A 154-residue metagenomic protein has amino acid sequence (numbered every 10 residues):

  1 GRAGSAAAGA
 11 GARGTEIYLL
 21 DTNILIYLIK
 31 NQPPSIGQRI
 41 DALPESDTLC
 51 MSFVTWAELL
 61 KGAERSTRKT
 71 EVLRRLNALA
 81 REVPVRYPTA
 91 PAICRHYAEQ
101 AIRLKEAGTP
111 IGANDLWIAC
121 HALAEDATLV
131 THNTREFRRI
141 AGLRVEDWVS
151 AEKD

Functional and structural regions predicted by a protein language model:
G1-G4, A10-E16, K61, V85-V130: Active-site neighborhoods of divalent-metal-dependent phosphate/nucleic-acid chemistry enzymes
G1-M51, A63-A78, E106, E152-D154: Short, well-structured N-terminal submotif of metal-dependent ribonuclease cores
R13-I17, A119-D154: Acidic, PIN/NYN-like endoribonuclease modules and their adjacent C-terminal/linker elements
D21-T22, I36, L59, Y97 (+2 more regions): Generic structural signal for small/hydrophobic residues in well-ordered secondary structure, especially within
I24-L25, T55, I93, W117-I118 (+1 more regions): Alpha-helix capping/helix-boundary segments
L25-I26, A57-L60, R138, E146: Nucleotide phosphate-binding site architecture
G37, W56, K69, L73-L76 (+2 more regions): A general structural signal for well-ordered alpha-helical segments in protein cores
T48, P84-V85, R144: Conserved beta-strand segments of alpha/beta enzyme cores
